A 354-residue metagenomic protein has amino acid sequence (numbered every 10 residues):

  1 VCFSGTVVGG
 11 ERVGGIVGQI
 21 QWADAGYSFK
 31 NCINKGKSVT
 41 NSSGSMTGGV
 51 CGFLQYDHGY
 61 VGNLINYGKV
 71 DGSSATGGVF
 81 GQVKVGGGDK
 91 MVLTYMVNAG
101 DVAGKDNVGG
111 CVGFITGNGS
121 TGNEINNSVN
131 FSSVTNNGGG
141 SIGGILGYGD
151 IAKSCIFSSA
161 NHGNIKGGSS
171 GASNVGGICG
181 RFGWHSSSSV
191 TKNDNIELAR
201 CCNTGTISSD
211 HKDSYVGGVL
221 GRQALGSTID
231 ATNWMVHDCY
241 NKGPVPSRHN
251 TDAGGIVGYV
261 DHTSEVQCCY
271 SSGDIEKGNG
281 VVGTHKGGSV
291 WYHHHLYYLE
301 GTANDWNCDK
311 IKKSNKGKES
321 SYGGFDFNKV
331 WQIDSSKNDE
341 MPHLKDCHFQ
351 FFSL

Functional and structural regions predicted by a protein language model:
V1-L354: Predominantly extracellular beta-rich ligand-binding scaffolds that present long acidic/polar faces for carbohydrate
